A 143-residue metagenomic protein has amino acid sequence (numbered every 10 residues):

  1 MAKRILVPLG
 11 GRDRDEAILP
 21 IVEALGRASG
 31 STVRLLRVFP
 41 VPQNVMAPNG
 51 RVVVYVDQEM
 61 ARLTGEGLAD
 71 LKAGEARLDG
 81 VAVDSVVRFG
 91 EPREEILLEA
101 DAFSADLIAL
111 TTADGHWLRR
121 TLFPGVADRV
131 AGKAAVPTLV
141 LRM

Functional and structural regions predicted by a protein language model:
M1, E75-I108: Structural beta-alpha unit
A2-V54: Small/aliphatic-rich secondary-structure junction motif
L6-V7, V33-L35, D70-L71, L107-T111 (+1 more regions): Short, structured motif recognition centered on aromatic/hydrophobic residues
A24-R27, A76, D101-A102, G132: Solvent-exposed polar/charged
G50-V54, A102-S104, V126-A127: Short, hinge-like loop/turn segments at secondary-structure boundaries
V53-A69: A short acidic, glycine-rich active-site loop that binds or catalyzes chemistry on phosphate/adenosine moieties
L107-G132: Glycine-rich, Arg-bearing micro-motifs that act as flexible, cationic patches
